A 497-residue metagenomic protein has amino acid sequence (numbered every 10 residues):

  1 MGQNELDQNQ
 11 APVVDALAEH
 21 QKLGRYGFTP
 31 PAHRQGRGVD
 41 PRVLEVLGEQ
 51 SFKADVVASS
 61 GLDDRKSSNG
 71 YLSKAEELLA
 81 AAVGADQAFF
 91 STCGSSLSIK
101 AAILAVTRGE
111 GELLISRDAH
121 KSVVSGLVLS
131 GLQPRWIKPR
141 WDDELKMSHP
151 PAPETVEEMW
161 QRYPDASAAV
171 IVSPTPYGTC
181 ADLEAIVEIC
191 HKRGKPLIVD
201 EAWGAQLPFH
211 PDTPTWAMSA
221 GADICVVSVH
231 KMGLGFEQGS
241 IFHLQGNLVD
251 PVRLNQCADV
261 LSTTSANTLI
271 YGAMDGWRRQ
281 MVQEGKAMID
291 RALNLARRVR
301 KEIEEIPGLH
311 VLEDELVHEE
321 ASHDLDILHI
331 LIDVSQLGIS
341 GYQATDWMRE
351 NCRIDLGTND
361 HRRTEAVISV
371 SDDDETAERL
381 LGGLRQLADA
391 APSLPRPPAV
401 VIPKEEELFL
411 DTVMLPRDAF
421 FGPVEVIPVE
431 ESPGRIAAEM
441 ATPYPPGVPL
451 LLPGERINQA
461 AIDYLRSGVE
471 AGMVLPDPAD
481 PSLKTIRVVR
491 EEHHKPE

Functional and structural regions predicted by a protein language model:
M1-G70, P446: N-terminal "arm"/small-domain region of PLP-dependent enzymes with the aminotransferase-like
G2, D7, V13-A18, K22-Y26 (+3 more regions): Conserved PLP-enzyme active-site core in the AAT-like
S51-L97: Conserved N-terminal alpha-helix of the aminotransferase class I/II PLP-enzyme fold
T175, Q336, V370-D374: A generic structural motif
H243, D333, V367-S369: Short hydrophobic/aromatic beta-strand micro-patches that form the beta-sheet surface supporting nucleotide- or nucleic
P251-N255, A273-V282, H323-L328, T358-T364 (+1 more regions): Short acidic (Asp/Glu) and glycine-rich catalytic loops that position anionic groups and cofactors
A287-E365, P392-L410: Conserved small-domain helix->loop->beta segment predominantly found in fold-type I
W347-N351, G357-E497: PLP-dependent enzyme catalytic core of the Aspartate aminotransferase-like
